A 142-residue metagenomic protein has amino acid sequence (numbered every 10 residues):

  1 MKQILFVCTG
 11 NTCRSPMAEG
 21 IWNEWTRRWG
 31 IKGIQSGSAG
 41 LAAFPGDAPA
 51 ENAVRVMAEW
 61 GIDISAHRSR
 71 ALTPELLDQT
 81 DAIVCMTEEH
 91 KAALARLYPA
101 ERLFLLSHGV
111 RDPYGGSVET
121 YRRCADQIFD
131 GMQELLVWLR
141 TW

Functional and structural regions predicted by a protein language model:
M1-E75, V137-W142: Conserved active-site segments centered on acidic
D78-Q79: Alpha-helix C-terminal capping/helix-to-coil transition sites in glycosyltransferase folds
A82, M86-W142: Phosphate-binding/catalytic loops
